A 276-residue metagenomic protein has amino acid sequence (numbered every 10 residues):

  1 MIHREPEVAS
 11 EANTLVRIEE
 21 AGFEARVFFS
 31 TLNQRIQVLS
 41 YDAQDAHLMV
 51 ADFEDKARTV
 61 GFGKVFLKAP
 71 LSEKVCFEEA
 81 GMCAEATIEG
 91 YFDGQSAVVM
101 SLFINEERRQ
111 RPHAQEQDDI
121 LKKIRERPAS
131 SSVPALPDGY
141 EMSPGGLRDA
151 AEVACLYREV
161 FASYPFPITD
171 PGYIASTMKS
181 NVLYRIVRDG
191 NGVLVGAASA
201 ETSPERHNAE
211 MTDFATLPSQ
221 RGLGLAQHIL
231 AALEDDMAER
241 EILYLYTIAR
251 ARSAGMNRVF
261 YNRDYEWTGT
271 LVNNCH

Functional and structural regions predicted by a protein language model:
M1-V60, V75: N-terminal charged segments
I2-V8, N33-Y41, Q115-I168: Short amphipathic alpha-helix that is part of the acyltransferase structural core
L15-R35, G145-R148, E152-S219: A conserved beta-strand-loop-helix scaffold within acyl/acetyltransferase catalytic domains
D42, F66-K74, T247-N257, N274-C275: Conserved beta-strand-loop-alpha-helix junction that forms the acyl-donor binding cleft
A43-D55, T216, G222-E239, N262: Conserved acetyl-CoA-binding loop-helix of GNAT-fold acetyltransferases
A57-A69, M237-A249: Conserved GNAT acetyl-CoA-binding A-motif
F66-K68, C83-V99, E266-H276: Conserved catalytic-core motifs of GNAT/GCN5-like acyltransferases
F92-E116, R127-S130, N274-H276: C-terminal "cap" of GNAT-fold acetyltransferases
